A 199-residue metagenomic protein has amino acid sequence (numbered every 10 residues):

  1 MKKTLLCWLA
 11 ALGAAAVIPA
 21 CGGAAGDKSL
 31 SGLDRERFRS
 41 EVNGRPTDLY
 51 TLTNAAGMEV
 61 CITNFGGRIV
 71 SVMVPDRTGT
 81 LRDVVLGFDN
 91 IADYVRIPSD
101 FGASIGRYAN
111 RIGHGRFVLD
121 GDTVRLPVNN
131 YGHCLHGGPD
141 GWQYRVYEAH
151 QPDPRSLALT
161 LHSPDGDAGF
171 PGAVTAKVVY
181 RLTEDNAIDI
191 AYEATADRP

Functional and structural regions predicted by a protein language model:
M1-L9: Bacterial N-terminal signal peptides that target proteins for export
I18-A20: C-terminal motif of bacterial Sec signal peptides marking the signal peptidase cleavage site
G22-P199: Surface-exposed acidic/polar loop and edge beta-strand patches at domain peripheries
